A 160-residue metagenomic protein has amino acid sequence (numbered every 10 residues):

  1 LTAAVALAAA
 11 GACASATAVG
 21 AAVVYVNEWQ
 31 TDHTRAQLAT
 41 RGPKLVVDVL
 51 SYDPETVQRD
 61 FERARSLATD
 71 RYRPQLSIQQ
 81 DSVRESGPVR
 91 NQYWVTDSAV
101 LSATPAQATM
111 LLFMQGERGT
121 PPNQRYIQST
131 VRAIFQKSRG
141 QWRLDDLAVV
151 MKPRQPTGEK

Functional and structural regions predicted by a protein language model:
L1-V47: Juxtamembrane and targeting peptides
A8-A9, N91-W94, Y126-Q128: Short solvent-exposed loop/turn micro-motifs enriched in small/polar/acidic residues
H33-G87: Core segments of small alpha/beta cavity-forming domains
R35-L38, V57, Q107, Q124-Q128: Solvent-exposed, acidic/flexible segments
Q80, M114-G116, A148: A mature extracytoplasmic/lumenal domain signature
S86-P122: Surface-exposed, charged secondary-structure patches
V95-L101, Q128-Q136: Hydrophobic/aromatic beta-strand elements that line small-molecule binding cavities or substrate pockets in beta-rich
T130-K160: Short beta-strand edge/turn micro-motifs at domain boundaries
